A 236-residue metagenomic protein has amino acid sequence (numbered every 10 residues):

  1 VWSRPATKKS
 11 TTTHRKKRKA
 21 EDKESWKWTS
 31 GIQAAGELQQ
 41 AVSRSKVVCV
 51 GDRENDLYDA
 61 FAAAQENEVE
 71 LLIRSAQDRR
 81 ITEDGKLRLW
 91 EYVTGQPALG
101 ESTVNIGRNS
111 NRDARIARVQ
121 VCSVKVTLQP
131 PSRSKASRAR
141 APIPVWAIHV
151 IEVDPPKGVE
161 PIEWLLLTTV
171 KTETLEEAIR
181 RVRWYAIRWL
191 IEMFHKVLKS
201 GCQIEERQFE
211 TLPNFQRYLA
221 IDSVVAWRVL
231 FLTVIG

Functional and structural regions predicted by a protein language model:
V1-G236: Single, function-defining residue in the core of a domain
